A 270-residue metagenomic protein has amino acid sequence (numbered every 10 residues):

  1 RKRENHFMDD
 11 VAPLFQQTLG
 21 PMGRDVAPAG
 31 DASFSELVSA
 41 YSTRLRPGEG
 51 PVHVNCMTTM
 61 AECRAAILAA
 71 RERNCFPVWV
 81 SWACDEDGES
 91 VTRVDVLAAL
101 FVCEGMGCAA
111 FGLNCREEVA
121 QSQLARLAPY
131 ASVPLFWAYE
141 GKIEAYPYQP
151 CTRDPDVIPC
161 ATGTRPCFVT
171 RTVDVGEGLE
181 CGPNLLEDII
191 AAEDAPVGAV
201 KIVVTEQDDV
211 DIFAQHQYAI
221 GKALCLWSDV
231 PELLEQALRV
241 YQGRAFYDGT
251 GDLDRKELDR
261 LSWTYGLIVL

Functional and structural regions predicted by a protein language model:
R1-L270: Domain-level signal for soluble alpha/beta catalytic cores
